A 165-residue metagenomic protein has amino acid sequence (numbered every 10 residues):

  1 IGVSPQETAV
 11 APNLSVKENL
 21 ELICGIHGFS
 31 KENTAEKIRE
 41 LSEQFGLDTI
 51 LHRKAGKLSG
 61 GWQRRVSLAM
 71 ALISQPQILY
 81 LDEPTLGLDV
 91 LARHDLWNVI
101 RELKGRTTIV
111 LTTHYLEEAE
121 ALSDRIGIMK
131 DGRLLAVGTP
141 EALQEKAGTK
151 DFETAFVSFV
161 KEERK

Functional and structural regions predicted by a protein language model:
N13, K54-L58: Conserved ABC ATPase signature
E21, G25, E32-I50: Conserved ABC ATPase "signature" region
Q75: Conserved catalytic motifs of ABC-family nucleotide-binding domains
L79-E83: Catalytic Walker B motif of ABC-type/P-loop ATPase nucleotide-binding domains
T107-H114: Conserved H-loop
V137-G138: ABC ATPase "signature
